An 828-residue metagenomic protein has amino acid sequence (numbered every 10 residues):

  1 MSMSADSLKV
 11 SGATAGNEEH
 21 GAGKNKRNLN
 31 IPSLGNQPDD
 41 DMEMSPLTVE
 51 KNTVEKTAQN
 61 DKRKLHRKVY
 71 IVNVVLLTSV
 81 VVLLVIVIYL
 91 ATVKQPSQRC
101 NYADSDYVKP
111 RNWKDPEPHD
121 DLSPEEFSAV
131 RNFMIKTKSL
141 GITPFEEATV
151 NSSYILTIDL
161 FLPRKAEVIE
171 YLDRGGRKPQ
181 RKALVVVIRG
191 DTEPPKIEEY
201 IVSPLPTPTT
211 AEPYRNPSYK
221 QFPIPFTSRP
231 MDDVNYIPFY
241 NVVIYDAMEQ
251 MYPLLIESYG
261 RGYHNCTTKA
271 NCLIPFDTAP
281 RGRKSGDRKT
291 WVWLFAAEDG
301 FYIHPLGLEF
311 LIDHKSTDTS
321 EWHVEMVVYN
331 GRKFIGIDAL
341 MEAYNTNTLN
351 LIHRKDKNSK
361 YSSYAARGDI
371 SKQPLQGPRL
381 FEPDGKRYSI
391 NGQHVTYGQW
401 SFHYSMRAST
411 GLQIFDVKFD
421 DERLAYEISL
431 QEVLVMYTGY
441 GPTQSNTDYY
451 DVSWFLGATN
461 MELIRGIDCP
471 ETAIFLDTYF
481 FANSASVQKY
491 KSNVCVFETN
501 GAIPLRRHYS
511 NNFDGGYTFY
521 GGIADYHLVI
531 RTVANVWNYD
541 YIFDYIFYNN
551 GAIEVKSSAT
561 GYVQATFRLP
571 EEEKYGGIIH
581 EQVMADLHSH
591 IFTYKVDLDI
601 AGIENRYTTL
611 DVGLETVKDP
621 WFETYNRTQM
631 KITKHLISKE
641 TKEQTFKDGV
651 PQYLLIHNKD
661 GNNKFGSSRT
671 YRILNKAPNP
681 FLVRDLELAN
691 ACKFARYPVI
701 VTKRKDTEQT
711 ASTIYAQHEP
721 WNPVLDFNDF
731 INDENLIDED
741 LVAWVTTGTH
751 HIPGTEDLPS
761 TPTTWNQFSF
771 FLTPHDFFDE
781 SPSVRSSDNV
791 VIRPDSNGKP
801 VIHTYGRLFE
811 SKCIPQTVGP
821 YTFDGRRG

Functional and structural regions predicted by a protein language model:
M1-L65: Intrinsically disordered cytoplasmic terminal tails of membrane proteins
Y70-R283, T290-L412, D416-N550, S558 (+2 more regions): Extended effector regions of multi-domain proteins
